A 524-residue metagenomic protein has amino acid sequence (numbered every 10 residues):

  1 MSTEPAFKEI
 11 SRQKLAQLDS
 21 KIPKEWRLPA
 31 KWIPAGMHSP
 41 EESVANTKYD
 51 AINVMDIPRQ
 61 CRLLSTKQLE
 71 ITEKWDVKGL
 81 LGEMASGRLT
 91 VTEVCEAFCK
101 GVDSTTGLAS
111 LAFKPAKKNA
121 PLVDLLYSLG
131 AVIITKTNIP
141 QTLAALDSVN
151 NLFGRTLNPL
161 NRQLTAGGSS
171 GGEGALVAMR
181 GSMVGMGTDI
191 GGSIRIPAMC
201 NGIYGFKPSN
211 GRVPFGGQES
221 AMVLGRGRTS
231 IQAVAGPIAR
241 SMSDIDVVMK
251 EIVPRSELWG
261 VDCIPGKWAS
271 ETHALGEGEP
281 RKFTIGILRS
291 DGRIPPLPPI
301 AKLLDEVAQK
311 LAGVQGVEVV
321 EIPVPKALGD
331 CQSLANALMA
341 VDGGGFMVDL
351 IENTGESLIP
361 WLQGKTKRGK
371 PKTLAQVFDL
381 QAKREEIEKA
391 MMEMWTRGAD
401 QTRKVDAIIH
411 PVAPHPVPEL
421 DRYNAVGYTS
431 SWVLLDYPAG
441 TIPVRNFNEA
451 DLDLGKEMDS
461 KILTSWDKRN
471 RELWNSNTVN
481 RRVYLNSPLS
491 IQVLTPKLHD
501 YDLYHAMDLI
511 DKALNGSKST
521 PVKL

Functional and structural regions predicted by a protein language model:
S2-G191, K367-P371, K389, T396 (+2 more regions): Gly/Ser-rich catalytic/binding loops embedded in alpha/beta enzyme cores
I57-Q68, K100-A109, E279-L288, N336-K404 (+1 more regions): Short helix-loop capping/hinge segments that flank enzyme active sites or metal/cofactor-binding pockets
P58-R59, K207-K302, E306, N353-E356 (+1 more regions): A short helix-breaking turn/cap at a secondary-structure junction
D103-F113, L297-P298, V417-Y423: Glycine/threonine-rich flexible loop motifs
I134, E318-P325: General small-molecule cofactor/ligand-binding pocket signal
A233, P237, N475, S487-H499 (+2 more regions): Short, well-ordered beta-strand elements
Y423-P443: Small-aliphatic-rich amphipathic alpha-helix that forms the alpha element of a beta-alpha
